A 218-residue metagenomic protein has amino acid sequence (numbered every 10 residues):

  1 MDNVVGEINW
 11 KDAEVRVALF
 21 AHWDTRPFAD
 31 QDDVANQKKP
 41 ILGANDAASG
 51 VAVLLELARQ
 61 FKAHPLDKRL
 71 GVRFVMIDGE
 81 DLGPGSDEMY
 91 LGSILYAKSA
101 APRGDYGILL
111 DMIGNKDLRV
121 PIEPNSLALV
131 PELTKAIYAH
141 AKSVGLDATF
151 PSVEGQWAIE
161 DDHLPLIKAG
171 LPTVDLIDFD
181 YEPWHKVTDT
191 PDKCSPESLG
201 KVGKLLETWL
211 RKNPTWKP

Functional and structural regions predicted by a protein language model:
M1-P40, A63: Soluble metallo-hydrolase cores and metallopeptidase-like ectodomains found primarily in the secretory/periplasmic
D2, L70-G71, G92, D162 (+1 more regions): Residues that flank catalytic or metal-binding motifs in active/ligand-binding sites
V5, R16-F20, G43, R73-M76 (+3 more regions): Structural recognition of the beta-strand scaffold that forms the well-ordered cores of secreted hydrolase catalytic
N9-A13, L66-R69, A100-P102, I167-A169: Extracellular/periplasmic catalytic domains that process cell-envelope and extracellular macromolecules
W10-A13, W23-P27, G79-G83, M112-D117 (+2 more regions): Solvent-exposed loop/turn segments at secondary-structure junctions within structured extracellular/periplasmic domains
K38-E132, A136, H140: Acidic/histidine-rich catalytic neighborhood of metal-dependent amide-processing enzymes
Y106, N115-P218: Active-site-adjacent substrate-binding region of metalloamidase/peptidase-like peptide-processing proteins
